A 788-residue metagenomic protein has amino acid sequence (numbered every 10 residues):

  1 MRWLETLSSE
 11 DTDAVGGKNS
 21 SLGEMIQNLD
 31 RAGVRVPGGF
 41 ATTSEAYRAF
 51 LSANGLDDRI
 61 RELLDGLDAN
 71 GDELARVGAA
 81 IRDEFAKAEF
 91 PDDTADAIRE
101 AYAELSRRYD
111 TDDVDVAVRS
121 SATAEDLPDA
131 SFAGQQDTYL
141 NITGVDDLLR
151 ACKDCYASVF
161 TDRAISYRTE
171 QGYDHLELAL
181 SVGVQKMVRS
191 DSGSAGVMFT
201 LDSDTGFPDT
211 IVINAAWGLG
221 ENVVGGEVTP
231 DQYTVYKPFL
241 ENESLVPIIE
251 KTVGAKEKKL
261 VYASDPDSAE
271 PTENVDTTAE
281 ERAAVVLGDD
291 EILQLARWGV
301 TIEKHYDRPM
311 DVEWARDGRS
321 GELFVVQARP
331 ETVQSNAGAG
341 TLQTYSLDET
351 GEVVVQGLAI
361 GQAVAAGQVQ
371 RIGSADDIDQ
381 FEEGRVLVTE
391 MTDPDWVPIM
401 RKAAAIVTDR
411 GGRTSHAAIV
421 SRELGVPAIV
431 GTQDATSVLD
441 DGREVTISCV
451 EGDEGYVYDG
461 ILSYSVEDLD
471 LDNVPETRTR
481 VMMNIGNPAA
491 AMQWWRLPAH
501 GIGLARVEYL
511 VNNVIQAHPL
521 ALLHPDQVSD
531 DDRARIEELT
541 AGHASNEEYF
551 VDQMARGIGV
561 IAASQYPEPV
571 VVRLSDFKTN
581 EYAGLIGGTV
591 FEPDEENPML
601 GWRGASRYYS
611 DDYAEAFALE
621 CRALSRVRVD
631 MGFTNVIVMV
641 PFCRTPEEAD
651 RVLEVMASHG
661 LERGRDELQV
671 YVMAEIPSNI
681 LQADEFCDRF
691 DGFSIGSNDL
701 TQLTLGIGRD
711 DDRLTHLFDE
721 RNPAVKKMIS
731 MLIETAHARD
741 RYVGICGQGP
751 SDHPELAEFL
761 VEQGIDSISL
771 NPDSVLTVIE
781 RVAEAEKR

Functional and structural regions predicted by a protein language model:
M1-G183, A279-D290, W298, E303 (+11 more regions): N-terminal beta-alpha lobe that positions the nucleotide/phosphoryl donor in ATP/NTP-coupled carboxylate activation
L29-A46, P208-T210, A215-W217, P309-W314 (+5 more regions): Glycine-rich phosphate/pyrophosphate-binding loops and their adjacent beta-strand/loop elements at enzyme active sites
T42-D92, L176-A179, P247-E257, V261-D265 (+5 more regions): A structural-propensity feature for long, helix-poor, extended segments
D113-A117, A122-F132, Q136, E177-S181 (+3 more regions): Conserved alpha/beta-domain cores
A133-S166, S190-D267, V326-L358, K402-D409 (+6 more regions): Extended active-site and interfacial segments that coordinate phosphate-rich ligands in large catalytic machineries
G134, D307-T332: Conserved metal-phosphate-binding beta-hairpin within the catalytic cores of diverse ATP-dependent phosphoryl-transfer
T210-D311, R316-D317, Q356-A363, E383-G384 (+6 more regions): Conserved catalytic alpha/beta cores of large enzymes that bind or transform nucleotide phosphates and polynucleotides
R319, P330-S335, G340, V355-A359 (+3 more regions): Acidic, glycine-rich flexible loop/linker segments
